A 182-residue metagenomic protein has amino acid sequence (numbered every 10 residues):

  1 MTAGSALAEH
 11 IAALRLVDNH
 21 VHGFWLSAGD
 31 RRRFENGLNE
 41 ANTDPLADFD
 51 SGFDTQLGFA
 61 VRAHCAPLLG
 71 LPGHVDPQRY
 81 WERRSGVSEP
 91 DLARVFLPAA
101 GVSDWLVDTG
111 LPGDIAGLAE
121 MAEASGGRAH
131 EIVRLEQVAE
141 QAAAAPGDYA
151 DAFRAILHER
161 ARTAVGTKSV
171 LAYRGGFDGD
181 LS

Functional and structural regions predicted by a protein language model:
T2-S182: Metal-cofactor-binding active-site regions of metalloenzymes
